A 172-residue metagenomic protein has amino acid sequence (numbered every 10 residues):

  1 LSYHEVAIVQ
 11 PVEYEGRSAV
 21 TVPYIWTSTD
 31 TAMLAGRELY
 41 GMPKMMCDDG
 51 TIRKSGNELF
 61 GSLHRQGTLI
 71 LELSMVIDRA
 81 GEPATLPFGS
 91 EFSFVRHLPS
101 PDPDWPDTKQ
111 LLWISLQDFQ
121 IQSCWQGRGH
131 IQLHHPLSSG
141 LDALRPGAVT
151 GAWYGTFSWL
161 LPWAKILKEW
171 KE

Functional and structural regions predicted by a protein language model:
L1-E72: Aromatic- and glycine-enriched beta-alpha-beta binding-site module
P43-E172: Interaction-surface and assembly-scaffold signal
